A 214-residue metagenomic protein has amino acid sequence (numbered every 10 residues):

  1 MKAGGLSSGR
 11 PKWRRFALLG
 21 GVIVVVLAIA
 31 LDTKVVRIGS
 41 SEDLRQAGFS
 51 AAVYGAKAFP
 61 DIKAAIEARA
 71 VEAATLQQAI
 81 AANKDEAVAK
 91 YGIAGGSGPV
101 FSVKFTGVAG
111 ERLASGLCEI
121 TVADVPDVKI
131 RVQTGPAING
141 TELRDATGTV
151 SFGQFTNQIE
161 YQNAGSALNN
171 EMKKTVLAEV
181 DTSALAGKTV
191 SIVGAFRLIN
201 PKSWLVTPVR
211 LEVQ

Functional and structural regions predicted by a protein language model:
K2-Q214: OB-fold and OB-like single-stranded nucleic-acid-recognition modules and their adjacent interaction interfaces
